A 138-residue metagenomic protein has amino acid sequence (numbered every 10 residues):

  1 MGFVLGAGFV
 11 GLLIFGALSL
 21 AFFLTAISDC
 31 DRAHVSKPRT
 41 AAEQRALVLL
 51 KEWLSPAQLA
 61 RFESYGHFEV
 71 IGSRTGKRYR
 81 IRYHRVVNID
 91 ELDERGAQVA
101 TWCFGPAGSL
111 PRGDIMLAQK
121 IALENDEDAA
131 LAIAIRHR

Functional and structural regions predicted by a protein language model:
M1-L12: Feature marks short, highly hydrophobic, charge-poor N-terminal signal-anchor/signal peptide-like helices that anchor
V10-A21: Short, glycine/alanine-rich hydrophobic alpha-helices that insert into or span membranes
S19-R45: Transmembrane-cytosolic junction motif
L50-K51: Extracytoplasmic/periplasm-facing segments of secreted or lipoprotein envelope proteins
R61-E94: Amphipathic, interaction-prone secondary-structure segments
N88-R138: Cytosol-/stroma-facing membrane-proximal "stalk/adaptor" domains immediately downstream of transmembrane anchors
